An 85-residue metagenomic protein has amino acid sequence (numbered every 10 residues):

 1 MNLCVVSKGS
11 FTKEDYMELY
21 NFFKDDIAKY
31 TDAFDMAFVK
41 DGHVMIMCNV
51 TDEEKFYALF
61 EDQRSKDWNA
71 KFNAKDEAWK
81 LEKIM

Functional and structural regions predicted by a protein language model:
M1-K66, F72-M85: Short S/T/G/P-rich N-terminal loop/turn motif that feeds into the first structured element of a domain
